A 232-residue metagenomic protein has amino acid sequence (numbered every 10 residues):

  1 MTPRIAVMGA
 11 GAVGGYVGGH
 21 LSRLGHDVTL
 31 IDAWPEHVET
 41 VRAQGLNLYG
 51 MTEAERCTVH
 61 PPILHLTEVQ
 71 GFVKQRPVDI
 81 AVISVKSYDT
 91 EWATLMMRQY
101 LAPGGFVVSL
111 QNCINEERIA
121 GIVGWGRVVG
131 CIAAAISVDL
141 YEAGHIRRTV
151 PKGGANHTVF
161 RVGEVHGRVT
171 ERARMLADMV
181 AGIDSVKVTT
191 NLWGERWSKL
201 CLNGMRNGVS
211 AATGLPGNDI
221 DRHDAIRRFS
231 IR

Functional and structural regions predicted by a protein language model:
M1-A54: NAD(P)+-binding Rossmann beta1-loop-alpha1 motif at the extreme N-terminus of oxidoreductases
L30, V82, S109: Conserved SAM-binding loop
L46-L66, N203: N-terminal glycine-rich dinucleotide-binding loop that anchors FAD/FMN and/or NAD(P) in oxidoreductases
C57-P103: Rossmann-like NAD(P)-binding element
R76, L110-K199, G204-M205, S210: Rossmann-fold dinucleotide-binding core
A102-F106, G126: A short helix->loop->beta-strand "cap" motif at the edges of active sites that frequently abuts
R222-R232: Small-residue-rich helix-loop
